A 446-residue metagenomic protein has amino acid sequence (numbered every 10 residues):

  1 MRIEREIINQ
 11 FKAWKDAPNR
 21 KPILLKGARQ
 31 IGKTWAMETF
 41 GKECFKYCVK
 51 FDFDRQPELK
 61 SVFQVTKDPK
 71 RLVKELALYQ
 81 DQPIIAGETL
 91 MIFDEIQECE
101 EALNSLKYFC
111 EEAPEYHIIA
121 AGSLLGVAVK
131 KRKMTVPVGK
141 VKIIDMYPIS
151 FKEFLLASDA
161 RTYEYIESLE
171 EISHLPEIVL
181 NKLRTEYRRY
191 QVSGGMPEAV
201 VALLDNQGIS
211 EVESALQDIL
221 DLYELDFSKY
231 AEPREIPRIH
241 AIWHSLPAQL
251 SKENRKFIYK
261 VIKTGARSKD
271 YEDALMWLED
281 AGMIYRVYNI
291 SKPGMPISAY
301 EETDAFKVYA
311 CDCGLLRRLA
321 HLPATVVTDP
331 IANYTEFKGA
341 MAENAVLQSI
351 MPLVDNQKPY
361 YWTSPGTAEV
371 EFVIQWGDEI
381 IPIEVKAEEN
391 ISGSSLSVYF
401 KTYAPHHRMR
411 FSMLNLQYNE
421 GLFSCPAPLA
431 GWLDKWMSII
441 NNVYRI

Functional and structural regions predicted by a protein language model:
M1-D16: N-terminal pre-Walker A segment at the start of P-loop NTPase domains
K33: Conserved lysine of the Walker
A36, F40: Hydrophobic positions on the alpha1 helix immediately C-terminal to the Walker A/P-loop
R55-G87: Short glycine-rich substrate-engagement loop in P-loop NTPases that contacts/grips substrate
I84-A102: Conserved P-loop NTPase "ATPase switch" module shared by AAA+ and STAND
I92, H117-S123, D145: Structural recognition of the conserved hydrophobic beta-strand(s) that form the central parallel beta-sheet of P-loop
V129-S251: Interdomain motor-coupling "hinge/lid" segment immediately C-terminal to the ATP-binding subdomain of NTP-driven enzymes
V201-W376: Accessory nucleic acid-recognition modules appended to NTPase machines
